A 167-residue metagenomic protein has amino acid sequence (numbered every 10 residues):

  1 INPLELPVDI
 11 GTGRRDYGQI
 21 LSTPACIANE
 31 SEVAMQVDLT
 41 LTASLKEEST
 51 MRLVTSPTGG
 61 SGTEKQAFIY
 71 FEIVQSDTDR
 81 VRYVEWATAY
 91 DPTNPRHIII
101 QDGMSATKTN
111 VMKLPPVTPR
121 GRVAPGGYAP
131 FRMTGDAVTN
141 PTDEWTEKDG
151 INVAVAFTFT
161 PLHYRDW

Functional and structural regions predicted by a protein language model:
N2-I99: Surface-exposed interaction patch
D16-E32, I100-W167: C-terminal, structured domain-capping segment
